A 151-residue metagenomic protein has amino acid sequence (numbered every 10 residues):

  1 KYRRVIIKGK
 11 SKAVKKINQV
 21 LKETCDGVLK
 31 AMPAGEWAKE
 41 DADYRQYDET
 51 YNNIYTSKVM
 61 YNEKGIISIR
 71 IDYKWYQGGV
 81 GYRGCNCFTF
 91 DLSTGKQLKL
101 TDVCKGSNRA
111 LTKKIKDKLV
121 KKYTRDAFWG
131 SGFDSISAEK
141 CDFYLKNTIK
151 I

Functional and structural regions predicted by a protein language model:
K1-I151: Compositionally biased intrinsically disordered regions enriched in Thr/Gly
